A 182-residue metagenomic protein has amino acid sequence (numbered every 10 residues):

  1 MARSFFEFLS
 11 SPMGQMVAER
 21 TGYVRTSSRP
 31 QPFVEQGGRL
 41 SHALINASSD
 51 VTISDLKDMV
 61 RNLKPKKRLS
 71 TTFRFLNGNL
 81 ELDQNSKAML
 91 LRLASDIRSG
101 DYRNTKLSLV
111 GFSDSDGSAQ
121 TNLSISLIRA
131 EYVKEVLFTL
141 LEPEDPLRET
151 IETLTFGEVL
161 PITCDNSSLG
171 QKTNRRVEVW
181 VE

Functional and structural regions predicted by a protein language model:
M1-F8: Short amphipathic alpha-helical coupling segments at ligand-binding clamshell hinges and other catalytic/signaling
A2, R103-T105, E149, R175: Loop/turn elements at helix/coil->beta-strand transitions in domains of secreted/extracellular proteins
F8-P30: Periplasmic-binding protein-like
V17-G22, T105-K106, R148-T150: Surface-exposed patches in mature extracellular/periplasmic domains of secreted proteins
A18-T21, Y102, Q120-T121, C164-D165: Short, solvent-exposed loop/turn and secondary-structure capping segments
E19, S27-K106, P143: Periplasmic peptidoglycan-binding/tethering modules of Gram-negative envelope proteins
F112-E182: Periplasmic OmpA-like peptidoglycan-binding domain that tethers envelope proteins to the cell wall
